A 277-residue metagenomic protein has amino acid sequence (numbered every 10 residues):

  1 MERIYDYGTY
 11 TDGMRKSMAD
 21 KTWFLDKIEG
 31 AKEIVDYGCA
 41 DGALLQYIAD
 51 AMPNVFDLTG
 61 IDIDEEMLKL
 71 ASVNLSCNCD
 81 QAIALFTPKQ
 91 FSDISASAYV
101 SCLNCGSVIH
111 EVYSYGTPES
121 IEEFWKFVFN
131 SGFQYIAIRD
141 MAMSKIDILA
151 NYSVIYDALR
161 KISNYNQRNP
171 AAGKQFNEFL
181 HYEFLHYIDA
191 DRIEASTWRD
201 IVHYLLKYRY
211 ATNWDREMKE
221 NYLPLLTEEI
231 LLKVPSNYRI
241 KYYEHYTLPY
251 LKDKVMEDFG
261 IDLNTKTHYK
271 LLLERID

Functional and structural regions predicted by a protein language model:
M1-D50, V55-S95, S131-D277: Class I (Rossmann-like) S-adenosyl-L-methionine-dependent methyltransferase catalytic domain, capturing the SAM-binding
L85-F86, V108, E122-W125: A structural preference for long, well-packed, hydrophobic secondary-structure segments
N104: A conserved beta-strand element that flanks and buttresses the S-adenosyl-L-methionine
S107-V112, D140: Short catalytic micro-motifs in class I SAM-dependent methyltransferases
V112-V128: A short, conserved alpha-helix within the catalytic core of class I
